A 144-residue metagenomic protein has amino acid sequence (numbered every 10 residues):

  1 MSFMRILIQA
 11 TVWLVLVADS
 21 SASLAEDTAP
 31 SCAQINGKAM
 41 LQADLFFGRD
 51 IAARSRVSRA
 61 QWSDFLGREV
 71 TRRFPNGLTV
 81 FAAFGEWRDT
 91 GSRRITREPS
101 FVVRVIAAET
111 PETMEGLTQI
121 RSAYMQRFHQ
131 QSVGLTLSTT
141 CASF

Functional and structural regions predicted by a protein language model:
M1-A10: Bacterial N-terminal signal peptides that target proteins for export
L16, Q34-N36, T71, R94 (+1 more regions): Sterically constrained small-residue positions within well-ordered secondary structures of folded domains
L24-P30, T71-G91, Q126-S143: Generic detector of solvent-exposed, compositionally biased contiguous segments
E26-F81: N-terminal secretory signal peptides
Q61-E98, A107-P111: Mature extracytoplasmic domains of secretory-pathway proteins
S92-F144: Helix-rich interaction surfaces within compact, conserved domain-sized segments that mediate assembly or partner
